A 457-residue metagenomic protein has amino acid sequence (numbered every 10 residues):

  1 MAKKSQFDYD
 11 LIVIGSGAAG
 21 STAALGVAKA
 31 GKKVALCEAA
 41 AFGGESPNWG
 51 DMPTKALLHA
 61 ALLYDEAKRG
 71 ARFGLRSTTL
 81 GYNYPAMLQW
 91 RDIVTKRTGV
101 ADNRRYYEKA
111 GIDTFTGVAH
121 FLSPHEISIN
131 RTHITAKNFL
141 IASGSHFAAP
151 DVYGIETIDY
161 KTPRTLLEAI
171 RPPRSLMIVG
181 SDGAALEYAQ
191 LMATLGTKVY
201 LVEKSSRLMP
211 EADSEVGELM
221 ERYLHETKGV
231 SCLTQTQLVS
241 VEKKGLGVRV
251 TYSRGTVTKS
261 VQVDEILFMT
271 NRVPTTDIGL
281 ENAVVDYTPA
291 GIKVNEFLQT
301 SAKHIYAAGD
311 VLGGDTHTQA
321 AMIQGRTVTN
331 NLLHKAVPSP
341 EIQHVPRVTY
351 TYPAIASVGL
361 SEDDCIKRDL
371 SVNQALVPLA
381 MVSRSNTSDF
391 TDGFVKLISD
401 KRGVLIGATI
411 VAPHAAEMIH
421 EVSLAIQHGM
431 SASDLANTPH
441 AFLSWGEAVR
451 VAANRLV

Functional and structural regions predicted by a protein language model:
A2-Y9, L25-K32, C37-P172, S205-M209 (+6 more regions): Glycine-rich flavin
K4-G17, P172-D182: Beta1/beta-strand and adjacent pyrophosphate-binding region of the FAD-binding site in flavoprotein oxidoreductases
I12-A40, E45, M52, A56-E66 (+2 more regions): Flexible, glycine-rich terminal cap/loop adjacent to redox cofactors in electron-transfer oxidoreductases
I12-I14, A119, I134-G144, I178-V179 (+3 more regions): Short hydrophobic core segments
A19-A23, E45, A184-Y188, T194 (+1 more regions): Short glycine/serine/threonine-rich phosphate/pyrophosphate-binding segments that cradle anionic phosphate groups
D51, S143-K198, V202, S231-C232 (+3 more regions): Glycine-rich dinucleotide-binding loop and its adjacent helix/turn
D113, H120-S128, G196-E296: A Rossmann-like FAD-binding core segment of flavoenzymes
T157-P172, S260-A336: FAD-site-proximal beta/loop scaffold in flavoenzymes
